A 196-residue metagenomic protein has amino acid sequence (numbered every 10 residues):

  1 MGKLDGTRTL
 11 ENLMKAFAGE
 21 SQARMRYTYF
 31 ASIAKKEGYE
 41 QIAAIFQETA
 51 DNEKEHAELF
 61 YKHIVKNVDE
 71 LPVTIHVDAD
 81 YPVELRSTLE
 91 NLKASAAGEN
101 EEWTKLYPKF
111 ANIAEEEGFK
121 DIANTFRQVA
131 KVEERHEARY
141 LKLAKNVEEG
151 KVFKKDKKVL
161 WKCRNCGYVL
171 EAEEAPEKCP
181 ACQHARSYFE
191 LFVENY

Functional and structural regions predicted by a protein language model:
M1-Y196: Non-heme di-metal
